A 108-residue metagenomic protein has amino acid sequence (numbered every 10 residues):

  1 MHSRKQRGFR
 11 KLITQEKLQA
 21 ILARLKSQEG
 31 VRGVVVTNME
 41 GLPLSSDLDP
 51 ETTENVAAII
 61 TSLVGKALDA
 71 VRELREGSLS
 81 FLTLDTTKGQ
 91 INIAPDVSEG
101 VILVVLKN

Functional and structural regions predicted by a protein language model:
M1-N108: Non-catalytic interaction/Regulatory regions outside core domains
